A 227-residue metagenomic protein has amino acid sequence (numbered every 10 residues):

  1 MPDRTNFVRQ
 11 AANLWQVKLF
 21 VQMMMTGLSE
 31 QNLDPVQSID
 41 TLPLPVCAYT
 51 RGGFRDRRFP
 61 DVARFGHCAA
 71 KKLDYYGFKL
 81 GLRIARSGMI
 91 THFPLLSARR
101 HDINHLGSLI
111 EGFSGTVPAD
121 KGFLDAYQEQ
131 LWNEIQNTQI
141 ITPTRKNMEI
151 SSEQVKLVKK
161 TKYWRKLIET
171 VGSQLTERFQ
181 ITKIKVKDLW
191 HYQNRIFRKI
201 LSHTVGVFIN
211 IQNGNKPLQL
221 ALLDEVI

Functional and structural regions predicted by a protein language model:
M1-I227: Short alpha-helical elements
